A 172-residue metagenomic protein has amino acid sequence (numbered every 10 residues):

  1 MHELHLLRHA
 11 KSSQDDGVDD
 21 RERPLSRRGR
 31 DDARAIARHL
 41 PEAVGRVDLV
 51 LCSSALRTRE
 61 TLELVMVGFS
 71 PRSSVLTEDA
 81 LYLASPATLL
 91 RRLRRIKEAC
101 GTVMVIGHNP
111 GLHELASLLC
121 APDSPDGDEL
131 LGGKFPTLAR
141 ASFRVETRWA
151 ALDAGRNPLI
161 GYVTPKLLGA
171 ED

Functional and structural regions predicted by a protein language model:
H2-A80, A84, P122-P125, F135 (+1 more regions): Active-site-proximal alpha-helix that buttresses catalytic centers in soluble enzyme cores
L4, T102-M104, R140: Residue-level preference for the first positions of well-ordered beta-strands
A43-R46, I96-G101: Glycine-rich phosphate-binding loop signature in dinucleotide/nucleotide-binding domains
T61-V65, L89, L115-A116: Hydrophobic packing residues within well-ordered alpha-helices of enzyme cores
L81-E98: Short phosphate-binding loop-to-helix
A84, D153-D172: Functional cleft and adjacent loop/helix regions within the main domain that mediate ligand binding or catalysis
G101-P122: A glycine-rich beta-strand to alpha-helix segment that forms a phosphate/ribose-binding loop at ligand/cofactor sites
C120-Y162: Domain-level recognition of soluble alpha/beta enzyme cores, biased toward histidine phosphatases/phosphomutases
